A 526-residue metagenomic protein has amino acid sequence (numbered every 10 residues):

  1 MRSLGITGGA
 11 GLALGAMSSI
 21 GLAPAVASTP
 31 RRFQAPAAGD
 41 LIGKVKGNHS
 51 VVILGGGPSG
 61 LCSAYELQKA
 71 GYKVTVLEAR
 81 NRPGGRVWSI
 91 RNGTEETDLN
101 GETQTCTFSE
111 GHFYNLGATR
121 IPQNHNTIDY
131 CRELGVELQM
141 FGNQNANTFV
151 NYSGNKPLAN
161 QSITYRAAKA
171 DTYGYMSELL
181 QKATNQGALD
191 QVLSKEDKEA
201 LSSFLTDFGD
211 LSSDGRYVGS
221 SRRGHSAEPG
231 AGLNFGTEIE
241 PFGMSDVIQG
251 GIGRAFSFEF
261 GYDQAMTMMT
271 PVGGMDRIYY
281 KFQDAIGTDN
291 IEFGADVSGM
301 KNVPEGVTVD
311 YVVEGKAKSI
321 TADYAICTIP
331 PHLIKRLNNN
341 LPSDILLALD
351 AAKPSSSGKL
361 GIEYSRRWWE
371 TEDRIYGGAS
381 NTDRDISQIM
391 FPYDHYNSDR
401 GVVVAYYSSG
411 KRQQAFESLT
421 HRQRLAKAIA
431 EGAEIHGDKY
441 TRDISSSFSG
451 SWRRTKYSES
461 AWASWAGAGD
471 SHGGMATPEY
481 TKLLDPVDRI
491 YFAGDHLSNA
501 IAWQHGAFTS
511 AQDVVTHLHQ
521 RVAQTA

Functional and structural regions predicted by a protein language model:
M1-M17: N-terminal export leaders
S3, T7, G21, V26-G39 (+5 more regions): Conserved flavin/dinucleotide-binding core of flavoenzymes
P36-E178: N-terminal glycine-rich phosphate/pyrophosphate-binding loop and immediately adjacent elements
L41-V45, T105-F113, G253-T267, Y406-A415 (+1 more regions): Short glycine/proline-rich turn/loop motifs
K156-L179, A183-T184, D323, I334 (+2 more regions): Rossmann-like dinucleotide-binding core of oxidoreductases
N160-L179, P241-D246, G250, H332-L333 (+1 more regions): Core domains of carbohydrate- and sulfate-ester-processing enzymes
Q181-D296, P304-G306, T321, L337-N338 (+2 more regions): Active-site/ligand-binding neighborhood in enzyme catalytic cores
F293-V404, I435: Mid-domain catalytic core of redox enzymes that form a hydrophobic substrate pocket/lid adjacent to a catalytic redox
